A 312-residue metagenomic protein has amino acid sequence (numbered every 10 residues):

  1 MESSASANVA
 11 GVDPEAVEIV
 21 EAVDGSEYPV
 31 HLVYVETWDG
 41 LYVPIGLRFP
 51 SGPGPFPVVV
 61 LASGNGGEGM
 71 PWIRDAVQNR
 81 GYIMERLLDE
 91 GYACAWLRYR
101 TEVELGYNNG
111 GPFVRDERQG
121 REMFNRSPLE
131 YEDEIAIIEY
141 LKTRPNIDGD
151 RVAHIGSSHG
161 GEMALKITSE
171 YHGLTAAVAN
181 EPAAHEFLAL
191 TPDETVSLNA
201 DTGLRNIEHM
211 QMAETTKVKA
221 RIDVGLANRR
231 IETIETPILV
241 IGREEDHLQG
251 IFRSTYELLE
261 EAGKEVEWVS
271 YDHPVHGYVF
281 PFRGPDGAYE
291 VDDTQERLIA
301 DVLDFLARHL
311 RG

Functional and structural regions predicted by a protein language model:
V9-P53: N-terminal cap/lid segment of alpha/beta-hydrolase-fold proteins
G54, V114-I155: Gly/Ser-rich "nucleophile elbow"/oxyanion-hole loop immediately N-terminal to the catalytic nucleophile in hydrolases
P55-N65: Short beta-strand element of the alpha/beta-hydrolase
N65-Y131, V279-G287: Cap/lid segment of the alpha/beta-hydrolase catalytic domain
A136-V196: Primarily recognizes the serine-hydrolase "nucleophile elbow" in alpha/beta-hydrolase and SGNH/GDSL folds
T175-R230: Mobile cap/lid helix-loop segments that gate and shape the active-site cleft of serine hydrolases
I234, V240-G242: Short beta-strand/loop motif that positions the catalytic acidic residue of the alpha/beta-hydrolase fold
E265-G312: C-terminal catalytic histidine-bearing segment of alpha/beta-hydrolase fold enzymes
